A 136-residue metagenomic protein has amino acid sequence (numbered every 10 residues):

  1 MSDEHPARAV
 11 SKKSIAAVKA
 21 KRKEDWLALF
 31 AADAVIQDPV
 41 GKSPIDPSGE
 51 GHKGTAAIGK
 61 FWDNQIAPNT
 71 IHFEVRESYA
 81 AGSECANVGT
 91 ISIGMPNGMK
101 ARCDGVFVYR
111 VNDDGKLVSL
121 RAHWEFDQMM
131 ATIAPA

Functional and structural regions predicted by a protein language model:
M1-A28, A32, T132-A136: Short, low-complexity N-terminal intrinsically disordered segments enriched in polar/charged residues
S2-P6, G59-A136: A beta-strand edge to alpha-helix "cap/lid" segment located at domain peripheries
E4-P6, K23-G82: A solvent-exposed, acidic/Ser-Thr-rich amphipathic alpha-helical stretch
